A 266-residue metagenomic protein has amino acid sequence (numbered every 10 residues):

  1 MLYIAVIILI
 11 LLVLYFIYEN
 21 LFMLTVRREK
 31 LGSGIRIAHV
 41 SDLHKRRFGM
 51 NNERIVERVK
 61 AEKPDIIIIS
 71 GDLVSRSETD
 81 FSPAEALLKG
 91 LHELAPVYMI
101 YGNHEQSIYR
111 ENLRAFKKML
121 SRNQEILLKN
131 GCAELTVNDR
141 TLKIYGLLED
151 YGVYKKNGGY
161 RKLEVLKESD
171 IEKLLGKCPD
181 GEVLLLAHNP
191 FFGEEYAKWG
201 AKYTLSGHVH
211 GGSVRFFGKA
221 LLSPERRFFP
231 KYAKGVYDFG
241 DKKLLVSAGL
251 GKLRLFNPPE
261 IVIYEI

Functional and structural regions predicted by a protein language model:
M1-T25, D65-I66: Non-catalytic terminal accessory segments
V13-G34, N138, S213-I266: Binuclear metal-dependent phosphoesterase catalytic core
F16-E19, L43-F48, V74-E78, G159-E164 (+1 more regions): Short, flexible loop segments at the rims of nucleotide/cofactor-binding pockets, characterized by
H39, I69-S70, L205, V246: A structural signal for the hydrophobic beta-strands that form the central parallel beta-sheet of Rossmann-like
V40-A133, T141: Membrane-embedded segments
K45, E105-Y203, A233-V236, G240-I266: Conserved catalytic scaffold of divalent metal-dependent phosphoesterases
E105-Q106, G211-R215: Short gly/pro/ser/thr-enriched loop/turn and capping motifs at secondary-structure boundaries
